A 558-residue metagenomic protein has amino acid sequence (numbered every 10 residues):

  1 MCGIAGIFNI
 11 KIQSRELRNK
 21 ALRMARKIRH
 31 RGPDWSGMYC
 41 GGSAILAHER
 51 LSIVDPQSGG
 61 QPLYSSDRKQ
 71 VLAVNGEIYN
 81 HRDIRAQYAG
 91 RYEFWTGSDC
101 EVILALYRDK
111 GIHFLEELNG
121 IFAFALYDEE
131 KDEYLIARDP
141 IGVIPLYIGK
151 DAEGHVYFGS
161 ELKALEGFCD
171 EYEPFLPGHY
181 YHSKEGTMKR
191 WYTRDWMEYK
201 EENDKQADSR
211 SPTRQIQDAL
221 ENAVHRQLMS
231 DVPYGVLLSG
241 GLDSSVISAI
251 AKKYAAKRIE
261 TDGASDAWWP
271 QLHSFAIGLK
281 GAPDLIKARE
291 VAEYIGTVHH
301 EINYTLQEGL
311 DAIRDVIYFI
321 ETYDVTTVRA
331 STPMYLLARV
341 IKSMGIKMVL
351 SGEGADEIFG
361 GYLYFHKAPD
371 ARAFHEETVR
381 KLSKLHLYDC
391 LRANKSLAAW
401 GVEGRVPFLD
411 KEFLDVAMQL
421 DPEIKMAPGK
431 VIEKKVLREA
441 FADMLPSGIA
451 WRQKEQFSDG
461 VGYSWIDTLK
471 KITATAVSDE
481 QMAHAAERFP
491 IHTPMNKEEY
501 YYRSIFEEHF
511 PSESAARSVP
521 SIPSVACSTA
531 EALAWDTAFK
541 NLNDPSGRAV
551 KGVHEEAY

Functional and structural regions predicted by a protein language model:
M1, F8, S343-L350, P369 (+1 more regions): Adenosyl-5′-phosphate
M1-Y323: Cysteine-centered catalytic environments shared across enzyme families
L17, W95-D99, L118, S209-I216 (+10 more regions): Hydrophobic (often cysteine-bearing) scaffold residues that line and stabilize catalytic clefts of nucleotide/cofactor
R314-Y318, Y364-H366, S464-D467: Short low-complexity, flexible loop/linker segments enriched in glycine and/or proline with clustered acidic
D324-V328: Acceptor-substrate binding/catalytic loop of class I
V340: Adenylate-forming
I346-D356, Y362: Short acidic/histidine-rich active-site segments
